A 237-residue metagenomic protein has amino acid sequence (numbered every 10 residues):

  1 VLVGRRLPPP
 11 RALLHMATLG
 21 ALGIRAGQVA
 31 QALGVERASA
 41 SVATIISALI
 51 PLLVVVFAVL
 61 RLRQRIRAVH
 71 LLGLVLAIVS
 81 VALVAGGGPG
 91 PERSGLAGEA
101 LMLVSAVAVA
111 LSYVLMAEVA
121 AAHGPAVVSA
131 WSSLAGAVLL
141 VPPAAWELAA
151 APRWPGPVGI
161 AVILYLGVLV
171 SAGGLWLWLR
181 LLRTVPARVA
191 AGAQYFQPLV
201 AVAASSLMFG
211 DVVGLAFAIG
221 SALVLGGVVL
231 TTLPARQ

Functional and structural regions predicted by a protein language model:
V1, V54-V56, L60, P91-L148 (+3 more regions): Transmembrane alpha-helical segments that form core, pore/gating elements of small-molecule transporters/exporters
V1-L7, P51-V75, L199-I219: C-terminal transmembrane-helix exit sites in multi-pass transporters
L2-S47, L83, G167-V185: Specific transmembrane alpha-helical segments of multi-pass solute transporters/efflux pumps, especially DMT/EamA
P8-L14, L71, G86-L111, A145-Y165 (+1 more regions): Juxtamembrane helix-entry segments on the extracytoplasmic side of multipass membrane proteins
R11-G20, I66-I78, E99, H123-S133: Cytoplasmic-side transmembrane-helix entry/capping segments in multi-pass membrane proteins
L19, F57, I66-G88, A106-V107 (+3 more regions): Hydrophobic transmembrane alpha-helices of multi-pass small-molecule transport proteins
G20-R25, V29, P51-V56, A82 (+6 more regions): Hydrophobic/small/kink-forming positions within alpha-helical transmembrane segments of polytopic membrane proteins
G34, L60-L62, V119, V128 (+4 more regions): Hydrophobic/aromatic residues within transmembrane alpha-helices of multi-pass small-molecule transporters
